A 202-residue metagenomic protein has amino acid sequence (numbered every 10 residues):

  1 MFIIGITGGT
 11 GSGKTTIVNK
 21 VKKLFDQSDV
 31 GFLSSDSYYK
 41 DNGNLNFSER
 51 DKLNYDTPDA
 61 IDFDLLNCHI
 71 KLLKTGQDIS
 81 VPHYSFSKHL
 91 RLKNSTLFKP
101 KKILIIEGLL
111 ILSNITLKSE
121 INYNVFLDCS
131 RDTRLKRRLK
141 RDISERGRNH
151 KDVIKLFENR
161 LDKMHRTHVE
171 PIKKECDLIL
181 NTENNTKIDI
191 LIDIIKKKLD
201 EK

Functional and structural regions predicted by a protein language model:
T10: The conserved Walker
K14: Conserved lysine of the Walker
I17: Hydrophobic positions on the alpha1 helix immediately C-terminal to the Walker A/P-loop
S28-N44: Short beta-strand-centered segment that lines the nucleotide-binding/catalytic pocket of NTP-utilizing
G31, N44-K88: Conserved nucleotide-sensing/catalytic segment adjacent to the nucleotide-binding pocket in NTP-handling enzymes
T75, K99-K101, K140-I143, D162-K202: NTP-dependent small-molecule kinase module
L92-S144: ATP-dependent NMP and nucleoside kinases share a basic, alpha-helical "lid"
